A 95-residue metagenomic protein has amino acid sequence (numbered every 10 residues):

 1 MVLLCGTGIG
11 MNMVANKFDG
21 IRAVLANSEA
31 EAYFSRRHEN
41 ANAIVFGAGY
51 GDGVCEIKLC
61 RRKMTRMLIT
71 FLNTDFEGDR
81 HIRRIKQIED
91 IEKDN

Functional and structural regions predicted by a protein language model:
M1-A26: Helix-adjacent hinge/juxtasegments
E29-N95: C-terminal binding/interaction regions
